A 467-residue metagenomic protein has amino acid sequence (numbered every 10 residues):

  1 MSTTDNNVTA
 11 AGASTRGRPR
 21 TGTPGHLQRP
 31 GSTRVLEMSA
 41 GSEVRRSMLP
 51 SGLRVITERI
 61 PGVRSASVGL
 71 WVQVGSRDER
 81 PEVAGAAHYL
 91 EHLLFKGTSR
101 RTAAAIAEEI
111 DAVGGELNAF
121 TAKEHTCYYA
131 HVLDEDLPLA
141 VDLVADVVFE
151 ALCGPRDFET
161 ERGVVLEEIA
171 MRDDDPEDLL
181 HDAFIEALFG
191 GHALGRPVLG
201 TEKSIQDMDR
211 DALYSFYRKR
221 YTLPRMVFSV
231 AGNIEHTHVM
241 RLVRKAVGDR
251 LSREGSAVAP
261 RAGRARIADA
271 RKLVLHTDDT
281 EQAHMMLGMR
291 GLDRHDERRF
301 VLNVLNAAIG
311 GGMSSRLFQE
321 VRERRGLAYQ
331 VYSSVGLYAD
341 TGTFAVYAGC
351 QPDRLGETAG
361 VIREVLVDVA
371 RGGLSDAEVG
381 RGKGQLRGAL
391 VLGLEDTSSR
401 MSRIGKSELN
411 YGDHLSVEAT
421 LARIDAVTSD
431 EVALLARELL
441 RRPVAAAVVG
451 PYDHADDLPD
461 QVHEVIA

Functional and structural regions predicted by a protein language model:
S2-G31, S42, M48, R59 (+8 more regions): Charge-rich, well-structured scaffold segments of protease-associated domains
L36-S39: Short loop/turn motifs at secondary-structure junctions and domain boundaries
G52, R59-A112, Y221, E297-I309 (+1 more regions): Active/ligand-binding-proximal structured segments within catalytic/core domains that scaffold catalytic residues
A268: Phosphate-rich ligand and nucleic-acid binding surfaces
K272: Flexible, small-/acidic-enriched active-site or ligand-binding loops
H284: Short hydrophobic/aromatic beta-strand or adjacent loop that forms the aromatic wall/cage of a ligand/substrate-binding
L287: A domain-level signal for the structural core that forms small-molecule/cofactor-binding pockets and catalytic centers
